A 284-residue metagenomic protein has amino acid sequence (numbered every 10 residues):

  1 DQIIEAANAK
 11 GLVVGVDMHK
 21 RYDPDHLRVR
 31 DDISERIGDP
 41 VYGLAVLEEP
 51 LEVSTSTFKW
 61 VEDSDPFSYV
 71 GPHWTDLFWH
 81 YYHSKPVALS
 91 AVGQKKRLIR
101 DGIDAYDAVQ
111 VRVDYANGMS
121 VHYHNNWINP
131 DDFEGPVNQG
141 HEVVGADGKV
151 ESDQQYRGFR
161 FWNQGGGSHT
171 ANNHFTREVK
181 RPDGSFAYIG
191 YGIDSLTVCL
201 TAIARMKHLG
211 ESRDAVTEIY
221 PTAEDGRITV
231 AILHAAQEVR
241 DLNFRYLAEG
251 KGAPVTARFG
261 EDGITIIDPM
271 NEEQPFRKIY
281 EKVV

Functional and structural regions predicted by a protein language model:
D1-L12: Rossmann-fold NAD(P)-binding glycine/threonine-rich loop
I3, V29, A235: Aromatic/hydrophobic pocket-lining residues that form π-stacking "cages" and hydrophobic walls in ligand
K10-I103, N243: Predominantly a Rossmann-like dinucleotide-binding segment in NAD(P)-dependent oxidoreductases
D23-L27, S68-W79, G190-T197, T201 (+1 more regions): A structural signal for well-ordered alpha-helical segments within the folded catalytic domains of diverse enzymes
D63-F67, P182-Y188, R213-G226: Active-site rim elements
I103, N117-T197, I219: NAD(P)-dinucleotide binding in Rossmann-like oxidoreductases
V111-V113: Short beta-strand scaffold segments in enzyme catalytic cores
V198-V284: C-terminal helix-rich "cap/oligomerization" subdomain common to oxidoreductases
